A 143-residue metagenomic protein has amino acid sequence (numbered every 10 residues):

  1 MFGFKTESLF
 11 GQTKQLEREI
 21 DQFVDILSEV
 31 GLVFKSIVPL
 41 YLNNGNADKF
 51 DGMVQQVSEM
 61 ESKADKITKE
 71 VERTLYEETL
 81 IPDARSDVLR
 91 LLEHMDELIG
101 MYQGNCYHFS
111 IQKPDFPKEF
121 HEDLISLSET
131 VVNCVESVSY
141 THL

Functional and structural regions predicted by a protein language model:
F2-K63, T68-V71, L75: Leu/Val/Ala/Ile-rich N-terminal alpha-helices, chiefly Sec-type signal peptides and the beginnings
G11, Q15-R18, Q22, D83-S86 (+3 more regions): Charged, alpha-helix-enriched surfaces in structured cytosolic catalytic cores of large nucleotide-utilizing machines
L27, V57-T68, M95-Y102, S128-V131 (+1 more regions): Alpha-helical transition-metal enzyme core signature, strongest for iron centers
N43-D51, E77-S86, P114-K118: Short, surface-exposed loop/turn segments at secondary-structure junctions
D48-S58, S86-L89, H121-I125: Short, charged, amphipathic alpha-helical segments
Q56-M60, T68-I99: Hydrophobic/aromatic-rich structural module bridging two neighboring secondary-structure elements via a short loop
R90-T130: Hydrophobic, well-structured mid-protein blocks that either form specific transmembrane helices
T141-H142: Conserved small/polar residues in nucleotide/adenosyl-binding loops
